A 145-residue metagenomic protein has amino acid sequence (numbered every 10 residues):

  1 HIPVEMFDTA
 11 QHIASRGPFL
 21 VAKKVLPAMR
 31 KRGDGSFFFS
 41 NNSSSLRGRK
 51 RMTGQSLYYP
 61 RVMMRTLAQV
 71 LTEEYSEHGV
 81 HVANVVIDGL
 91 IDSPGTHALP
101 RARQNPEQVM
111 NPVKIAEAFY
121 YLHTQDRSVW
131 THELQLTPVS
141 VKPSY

Functional and structural regions predicted by a protein language model:
H1-F19, F38: Catalytic Tyr-X3-Lys loop
P3, A14, S56, P60 (+2 more regions): Short, conserved glycine- and acidic-residue-centered signature motifs in active-site or ligand-binding loops
V4, D34, I87: ATP/adenylate-binding site constellation spanning eukaryotic-like Ser/Thr protein kinases, ABC-transporter
A10, K31, S36-M63, Q69 (+1 more regions): Catalytic loop of short-chain dehydrogenase/reductase
A14, S36-N42, H81-V86: Structural signature of the Rossmann-like NAD(P)-dependent dehydrogenase/reductase core
V21-V25: Hydrophobic positions on the long internal alpha-helix of Rossmann-like NAD(P)-dependent oxidoreductase domains
E77-V86, D92, A98-Y145: C-terminal helical subdomain
